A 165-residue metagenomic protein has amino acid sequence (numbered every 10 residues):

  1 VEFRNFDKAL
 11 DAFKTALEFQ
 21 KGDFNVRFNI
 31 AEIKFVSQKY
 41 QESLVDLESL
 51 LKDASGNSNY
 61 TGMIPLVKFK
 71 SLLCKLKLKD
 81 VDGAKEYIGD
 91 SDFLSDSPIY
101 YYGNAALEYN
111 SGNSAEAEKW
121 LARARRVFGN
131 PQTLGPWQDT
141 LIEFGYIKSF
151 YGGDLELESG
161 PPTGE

Functional and structural regions predicted by a protein language model:
E2, F19, V36-S37, K77 (+1 more regions): Register position in tetratricopeptide repeats
K14-K21, S49-Y60, I88-S97, A122-P131 (+1 more regions): Solenoid-like repeat scaffolds
E32, L73, N104-L107: Residue-level recognition of tetratricopeptide repeat
S114-E165: Terminal, low-structured helical/coil segments at or just beyond the last alpha-helical repeat
